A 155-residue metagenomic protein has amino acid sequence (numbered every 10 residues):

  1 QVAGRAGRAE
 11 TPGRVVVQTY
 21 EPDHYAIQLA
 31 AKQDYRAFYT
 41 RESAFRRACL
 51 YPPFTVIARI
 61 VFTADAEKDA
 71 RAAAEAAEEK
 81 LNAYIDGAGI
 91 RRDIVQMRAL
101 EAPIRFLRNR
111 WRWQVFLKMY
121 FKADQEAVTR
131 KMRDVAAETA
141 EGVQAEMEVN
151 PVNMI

Functional and structural regions predicted by a protein language model:
Q1-I155: Accessory helical-bundle/CTD segments and flexible terminal tails appended to RecA-like ATPase motors
